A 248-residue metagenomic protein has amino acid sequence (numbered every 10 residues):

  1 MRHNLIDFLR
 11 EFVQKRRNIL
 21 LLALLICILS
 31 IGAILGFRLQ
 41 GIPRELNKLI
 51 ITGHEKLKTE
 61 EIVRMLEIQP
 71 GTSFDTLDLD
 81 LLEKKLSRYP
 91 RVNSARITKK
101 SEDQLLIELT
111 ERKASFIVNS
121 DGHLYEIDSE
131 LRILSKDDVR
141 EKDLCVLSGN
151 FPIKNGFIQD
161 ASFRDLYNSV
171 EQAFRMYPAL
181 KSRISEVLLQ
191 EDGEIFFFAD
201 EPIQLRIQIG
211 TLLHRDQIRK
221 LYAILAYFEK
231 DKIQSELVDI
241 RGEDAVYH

Functional and structural regions predicted by a protein language model:
M1-E45, I50, E60, Q69 (+1 more regions): N-terminal positively charged amphipathic segments used for targeting/anchoring
L9-L24, S94-L105, S148-S162, G210: Short, charge-rich amphipathic segments
L39-R140: Terminal hydrophobic membrane-targeting helix
I50-P90, D143-L166, I209-R215, A223-K230: Periplasmic/extracytosolic POTRA-like scaffold domains at the N-termini of outer-membrane and outer-envelope
G53-E55, L109-K113, S148-F151, A199-E201 (+2 more regions): Flexible glycine-/small-residue-rich
S87-N93, F174-R183, E229-Q234: Short secondary-structure junctions
I97, S185-E186: Surface-exposed patches in mature extracellular/periplasmic domains of secreted proteins
L106-I184: Extracytoplasmic segments of membrane-associated envelope/inner-membrane machinery
